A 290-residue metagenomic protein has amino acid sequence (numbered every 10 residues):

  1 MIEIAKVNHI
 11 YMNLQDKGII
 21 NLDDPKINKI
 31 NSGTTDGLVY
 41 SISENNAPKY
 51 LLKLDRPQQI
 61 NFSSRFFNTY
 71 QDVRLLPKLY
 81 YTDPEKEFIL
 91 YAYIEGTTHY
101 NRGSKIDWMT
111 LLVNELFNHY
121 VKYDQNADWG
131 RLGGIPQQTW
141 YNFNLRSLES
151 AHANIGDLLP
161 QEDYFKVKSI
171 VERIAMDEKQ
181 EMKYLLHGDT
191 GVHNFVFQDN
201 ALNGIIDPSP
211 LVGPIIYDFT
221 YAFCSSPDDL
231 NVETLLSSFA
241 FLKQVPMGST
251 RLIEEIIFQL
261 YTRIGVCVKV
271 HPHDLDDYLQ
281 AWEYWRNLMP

Functional and structural regions predicted by a protein language model:
K6-I19, Q125-G188, Q198, A281-P290: An alpha-helical support segment within catalytic cores of ATP-dependent transferases
K17-E44: ATP-binding glycine-rich phosphate-binding loop
G33-S43, L52, L79, S169-I215: Active-site acidic catalytic loop and adjacent metal/ATP-binding pocket of ATP-dependent phosphoryl transfer enzymes
N46-L90, Y100-L116: A conserved alpha-helical element in kinase catalytic cores
E85-K105, L145-N154, F258-D276: A glycine-centered beta->alpha junction motif in the catalytic cores of kinase/phosphotransferase enzymes
T97-Q138, D177: Conserved kinase catalytic-core helix
L111, Y221-P227, E233-P290: Helix-rich C-terminal or lid/interface subdomains of diverse kinases
L185, F197-Q244: Active-site Asp-x-Gly
